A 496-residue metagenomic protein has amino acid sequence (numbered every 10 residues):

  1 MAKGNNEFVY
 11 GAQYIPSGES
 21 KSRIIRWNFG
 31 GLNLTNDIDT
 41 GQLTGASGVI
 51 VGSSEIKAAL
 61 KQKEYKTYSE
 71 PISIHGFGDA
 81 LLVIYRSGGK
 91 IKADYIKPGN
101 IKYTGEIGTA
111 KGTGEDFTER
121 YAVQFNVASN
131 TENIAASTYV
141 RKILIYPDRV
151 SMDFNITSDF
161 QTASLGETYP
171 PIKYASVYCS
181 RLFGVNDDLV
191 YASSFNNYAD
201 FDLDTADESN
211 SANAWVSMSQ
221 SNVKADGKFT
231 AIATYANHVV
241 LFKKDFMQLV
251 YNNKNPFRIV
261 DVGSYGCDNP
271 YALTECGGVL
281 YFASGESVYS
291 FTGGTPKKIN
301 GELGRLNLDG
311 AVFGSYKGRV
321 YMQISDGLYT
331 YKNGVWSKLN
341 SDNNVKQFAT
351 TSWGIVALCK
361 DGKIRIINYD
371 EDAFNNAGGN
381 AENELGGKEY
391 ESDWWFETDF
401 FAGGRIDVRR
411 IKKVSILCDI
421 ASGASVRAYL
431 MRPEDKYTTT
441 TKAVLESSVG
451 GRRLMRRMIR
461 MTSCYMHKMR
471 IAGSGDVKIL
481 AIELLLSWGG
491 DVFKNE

Functional and structural regions predicted by a protein language model:
M1-E106, G114-R120, S129, I134-A135 (+4 more regions): Beta-sheet repeat architectures centered on beta-propellers
A59-Y68, G105-D116, D159-S315, K338 (+1 more regions): Beta-propeller and closely related beta-pinwheel folds
G88, P147-R149, D153-S158, N186 (+3 more regions): Acidic/polar residues in short coil/turn loops that connect beta-strands within repeat-based beta-sheet scaffolds
G88-K90, V140, D148-R149, D187-D188 (+5 more regions): Surface-exposed loop/turn positions within WD40 beta-propeller blades
K92-G99, S151-N155, L189-N213, L249-V250 (+3 more regions): Short beta-strand segments and strand-loop junctions that repeat across beta-rich extracellular domains
T118-Y121, Y139, Y178: Generic hydrophobic, aliphatic-rich segments that mediate packing or membrane embedding
R120, F125-V127, I145-P147: Outer-membrane beta-barrel channel domains
N130-L165, G184: Hydrophobic or amphipathic alpha-helical targeting/insertion segments
